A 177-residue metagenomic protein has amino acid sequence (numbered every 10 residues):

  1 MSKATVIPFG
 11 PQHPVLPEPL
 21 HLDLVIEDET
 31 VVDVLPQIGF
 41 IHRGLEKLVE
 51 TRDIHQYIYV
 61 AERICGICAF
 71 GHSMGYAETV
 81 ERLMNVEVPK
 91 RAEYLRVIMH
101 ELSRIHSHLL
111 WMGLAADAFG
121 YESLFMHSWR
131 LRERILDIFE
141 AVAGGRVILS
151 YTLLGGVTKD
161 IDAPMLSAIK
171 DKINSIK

Functional and structural regions predicted by a protein language model:
M1-K177: Active-site bordering "gate/hinge" segments that shape substrate access to catalytic or cofactor-binding pockets
